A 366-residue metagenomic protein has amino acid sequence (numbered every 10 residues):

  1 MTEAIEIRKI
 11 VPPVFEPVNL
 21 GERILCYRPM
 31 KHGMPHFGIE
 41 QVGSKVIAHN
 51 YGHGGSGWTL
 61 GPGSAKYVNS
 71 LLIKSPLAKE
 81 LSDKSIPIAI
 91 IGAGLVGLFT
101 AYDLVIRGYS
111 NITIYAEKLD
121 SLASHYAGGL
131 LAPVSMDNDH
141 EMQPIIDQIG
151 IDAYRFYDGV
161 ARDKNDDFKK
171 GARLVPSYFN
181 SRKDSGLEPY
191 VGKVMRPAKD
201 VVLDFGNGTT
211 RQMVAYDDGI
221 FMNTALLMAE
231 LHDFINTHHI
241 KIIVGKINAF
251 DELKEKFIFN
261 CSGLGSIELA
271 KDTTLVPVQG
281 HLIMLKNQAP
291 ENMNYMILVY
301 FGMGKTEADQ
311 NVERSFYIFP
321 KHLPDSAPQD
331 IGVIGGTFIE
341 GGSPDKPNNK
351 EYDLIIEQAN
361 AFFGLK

Functional and structural regions predicted by a protein language model:
M1-S44, G52, W58, K66 (+7 more regions): Active-site substrate-recognition segment that forms the wall of the catalytic cavity or substrate channel
S56-G63, H140-D152, V214-E230, K346-E351: Short beta-strand to alpha-helix junction loop
P62, K66-L71, T209, V214-N248 (+2 more regions): Helical element adjacent to the flavin cofactor pocket in flavoenzyme catalytic cores
Y67, L71-S75, D103-R107, V134-N138 (+3 more regions): Active-site catalytic microenvironments for nucleophilic, acid-base chemistry
P87-A89, F257: Structural motif
L130-N207: Dinucleotide-binding Rossmann-like beta1-alpha1 core, especially the glycine-rich loop that anchors the ADP
Q148-G159, E230, L354-A361: A non-catalytic, amphipathic alpha-helix used as a structural packing/dimerization or gating element in enzyme scaffolds
